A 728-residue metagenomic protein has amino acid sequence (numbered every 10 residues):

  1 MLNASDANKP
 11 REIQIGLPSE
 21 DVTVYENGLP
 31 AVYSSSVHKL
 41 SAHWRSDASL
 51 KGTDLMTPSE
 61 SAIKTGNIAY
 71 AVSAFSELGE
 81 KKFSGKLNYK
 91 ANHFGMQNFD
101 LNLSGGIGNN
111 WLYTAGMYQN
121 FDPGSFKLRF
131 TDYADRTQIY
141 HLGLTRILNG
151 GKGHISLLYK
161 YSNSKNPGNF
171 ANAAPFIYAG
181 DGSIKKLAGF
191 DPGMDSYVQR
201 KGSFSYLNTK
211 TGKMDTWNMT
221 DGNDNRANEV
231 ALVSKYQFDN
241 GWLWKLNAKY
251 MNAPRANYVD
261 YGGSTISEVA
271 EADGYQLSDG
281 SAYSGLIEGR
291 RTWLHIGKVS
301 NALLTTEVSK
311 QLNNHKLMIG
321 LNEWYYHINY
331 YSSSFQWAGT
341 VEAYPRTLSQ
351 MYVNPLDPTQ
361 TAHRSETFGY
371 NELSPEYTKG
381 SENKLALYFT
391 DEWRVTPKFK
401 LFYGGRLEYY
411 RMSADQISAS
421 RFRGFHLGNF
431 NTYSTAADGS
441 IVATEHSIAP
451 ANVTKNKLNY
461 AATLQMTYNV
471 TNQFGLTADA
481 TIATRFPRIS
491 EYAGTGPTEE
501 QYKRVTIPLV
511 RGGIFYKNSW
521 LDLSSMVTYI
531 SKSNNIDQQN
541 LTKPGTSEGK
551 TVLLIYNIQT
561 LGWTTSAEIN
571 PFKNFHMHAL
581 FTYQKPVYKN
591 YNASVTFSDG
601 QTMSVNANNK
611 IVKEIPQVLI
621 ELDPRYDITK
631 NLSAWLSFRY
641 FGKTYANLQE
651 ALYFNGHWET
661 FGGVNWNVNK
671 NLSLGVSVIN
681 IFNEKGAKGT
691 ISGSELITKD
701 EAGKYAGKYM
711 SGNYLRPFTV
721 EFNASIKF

Functional and structural regions predicted by a protein language model:
M1-K82: Acidic, small-polar-rich N-terminal luminal/periplasmic segments of exported/outer-membrane proteins
S84, A91-D122, F126-Y197, G222 (+1 more regions): Transmembrane beta-barrel wall of Gram-negative outer-membrane proteins
S84, N110-Y113, G150-L157, G241-W244 (+10 more regions): Repeated loop/turn-to-beta-strand initiation elements of outer-membrane beta-barrel proteins
S104, G297, K503, P508-G512 (+2 more regions): Conserved C-terminal beta-signal and adjacent last beta-strands/turns of outer-membrane beta-barrel proteins
N169-D215, D260-T292, G339-L373, S413-V453 (+4 more regions): Solvent-exposed loop segments that connect transmembrane elements
N225-P254, S284-G424, T467-N469, K517 (+2 more regions): Face-selective signature of the C-terminal outer-membrane beta-barrel domain
V299, M318, N322-W324, E372 (+5 more regions): Structural signature of Gram-negative outer-membrane beta-barrels, strongest in the C-terminal barrel of TonB-dependent
D522, Y529-S533, G549-L648, N671 (+1 more regions): Gram-negative outer-membrane beta-barrel transporters
